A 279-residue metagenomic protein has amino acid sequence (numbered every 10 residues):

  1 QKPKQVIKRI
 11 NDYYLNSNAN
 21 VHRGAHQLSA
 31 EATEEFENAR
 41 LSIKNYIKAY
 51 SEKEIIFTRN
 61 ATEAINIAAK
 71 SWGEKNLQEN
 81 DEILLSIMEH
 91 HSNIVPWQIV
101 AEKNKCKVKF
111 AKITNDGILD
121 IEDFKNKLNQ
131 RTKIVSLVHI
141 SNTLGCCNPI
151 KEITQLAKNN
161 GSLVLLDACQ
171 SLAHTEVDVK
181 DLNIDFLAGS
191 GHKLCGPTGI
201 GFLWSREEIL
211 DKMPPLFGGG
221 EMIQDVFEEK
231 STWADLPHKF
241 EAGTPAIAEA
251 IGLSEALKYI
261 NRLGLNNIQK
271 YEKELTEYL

Functional and structural regions predicted by a protein language model:
Q1-L279: Pyridoxal 5′-phosphate
